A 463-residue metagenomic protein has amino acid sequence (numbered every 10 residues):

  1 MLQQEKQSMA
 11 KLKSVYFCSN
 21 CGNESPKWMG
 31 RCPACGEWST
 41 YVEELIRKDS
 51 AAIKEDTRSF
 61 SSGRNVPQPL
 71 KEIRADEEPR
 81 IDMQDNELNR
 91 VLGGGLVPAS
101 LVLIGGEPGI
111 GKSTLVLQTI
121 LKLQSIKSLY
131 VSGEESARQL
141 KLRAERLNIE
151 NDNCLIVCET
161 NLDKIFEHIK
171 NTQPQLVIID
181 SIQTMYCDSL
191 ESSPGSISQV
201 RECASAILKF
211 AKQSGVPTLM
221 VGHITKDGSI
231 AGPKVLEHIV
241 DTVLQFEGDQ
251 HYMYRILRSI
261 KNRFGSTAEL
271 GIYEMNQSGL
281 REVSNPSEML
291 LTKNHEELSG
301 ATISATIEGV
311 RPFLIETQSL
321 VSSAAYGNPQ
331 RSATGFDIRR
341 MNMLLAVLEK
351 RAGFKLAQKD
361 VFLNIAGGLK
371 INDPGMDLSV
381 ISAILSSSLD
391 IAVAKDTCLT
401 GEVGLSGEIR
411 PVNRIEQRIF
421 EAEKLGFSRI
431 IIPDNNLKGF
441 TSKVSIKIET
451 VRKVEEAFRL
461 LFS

Functional and structural regions predicted by a protein language model:
M1-S8: Short, Lys/Arg-enriched N-terminal segments with co-localized hydrophobic residues within the first ~10-30 amino acids
A10-K13, F17-N20, E24-R90, V97-L103 (+7 more regions): Peripheral, non-AAA+ core regions of ATP-driven protein-machinery
E107, G133: P-loop (Walker A) phosphate-binding loop of NTP-binding proteins
S128-S132: Conserved RecA-like ASCE P-loop NTPase motor core of nucleic-acid helicases/translocases
A137: Divalent metal-dependent catalytic cores for phosphoryl transfer on phosphate-bearing substrates
V157: Conserved SAM-binding strand-loop segment of SAM-dependent methyltransferases
